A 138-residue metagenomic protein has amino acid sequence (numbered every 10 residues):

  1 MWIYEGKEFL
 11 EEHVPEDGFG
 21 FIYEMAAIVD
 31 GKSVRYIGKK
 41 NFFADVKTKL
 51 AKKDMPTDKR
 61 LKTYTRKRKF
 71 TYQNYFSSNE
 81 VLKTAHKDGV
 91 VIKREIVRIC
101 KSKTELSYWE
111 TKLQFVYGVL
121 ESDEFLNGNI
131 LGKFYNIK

Functional and structural regions predicted by a protein language model:
M1-D17, I92, V97-K138: Boundary/linker segments flanking structured domains
M1-K49, K138: GIY-YIG nuclease catalytic motif and its immediate N-terminal context
W2, K7, F21, V34 (+4 more regions): Intrinsically disordered, low-complexity segments enriched in small/polar residues
G31, K40-N41, S78-N79, N127-F134: Glycine-centered flexibility motif
K40-K103: Conserved short loop/helix modules at catalytic or binding sites in compact beta-alpha or helix-hairpin-helix contexts
